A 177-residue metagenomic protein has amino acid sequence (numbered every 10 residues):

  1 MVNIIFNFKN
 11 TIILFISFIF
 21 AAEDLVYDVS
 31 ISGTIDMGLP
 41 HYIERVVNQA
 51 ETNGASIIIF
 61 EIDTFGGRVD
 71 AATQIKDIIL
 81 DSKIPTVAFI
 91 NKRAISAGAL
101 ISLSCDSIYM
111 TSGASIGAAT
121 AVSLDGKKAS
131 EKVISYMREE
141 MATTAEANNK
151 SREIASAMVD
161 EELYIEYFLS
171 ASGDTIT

Functional and structural regions predicted by a protein language model:
I5-A21: Sec-dependent N-terminal signal peptides
A22-T177: Soluble extramembrane regions of membrane proteins in the secretory/endomembrane system
